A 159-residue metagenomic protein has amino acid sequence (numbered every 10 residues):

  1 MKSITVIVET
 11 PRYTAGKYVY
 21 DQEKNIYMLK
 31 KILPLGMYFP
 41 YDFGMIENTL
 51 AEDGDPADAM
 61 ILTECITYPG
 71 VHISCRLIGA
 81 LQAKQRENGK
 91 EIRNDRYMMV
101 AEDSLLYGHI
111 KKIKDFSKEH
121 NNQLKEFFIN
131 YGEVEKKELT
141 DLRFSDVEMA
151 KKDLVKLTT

Functional and structural regions predicted by a protein language model:
M1-T159: Hydrophobic N-terminal alpha-helices or hydrophobic patches in metabolic proteins across all domains of life
